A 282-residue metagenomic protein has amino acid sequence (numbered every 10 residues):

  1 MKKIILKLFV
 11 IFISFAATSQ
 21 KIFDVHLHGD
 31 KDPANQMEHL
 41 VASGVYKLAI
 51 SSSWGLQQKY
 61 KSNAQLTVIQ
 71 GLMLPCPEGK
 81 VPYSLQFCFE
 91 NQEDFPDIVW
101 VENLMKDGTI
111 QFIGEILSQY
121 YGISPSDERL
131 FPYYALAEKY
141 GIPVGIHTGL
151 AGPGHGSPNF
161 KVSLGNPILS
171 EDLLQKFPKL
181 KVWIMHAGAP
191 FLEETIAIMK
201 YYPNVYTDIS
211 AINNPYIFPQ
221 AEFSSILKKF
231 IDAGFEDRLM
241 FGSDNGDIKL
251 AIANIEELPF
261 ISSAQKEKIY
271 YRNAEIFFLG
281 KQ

Functional and structural regions predicted by a protein language model:
M1-I4, K21, A34-Q57, F235-M240 (+1 more regions): Mid-to-C-terminal alpha-helical segments outside catalytic/metal-binding sites
I5, F9-T18: Hydrophobic h-region of N-terminal signal peptides that target proteins for export in Gram-negative bacteria
Q20-V25, E38-H39, N91-E93, V99: N-terminal carbohydrate-binding accessory modules
F23-L27, L48-I50, V68-P75, F112-E115 (+4 more regions): Hydrophobic faces of well-ordered beta-strands that scaffold small-molecule active sites in alpha/beta enzyme cores
H26, L40, I113, A137 (+5 more regions): Conserved, mostly hydrophobic/aromatic
D30-A34, G55-Q58, Q119-Y121, L150-G154 (+3 more regions): Active-site environment of divalent metal-dependent phosphoester hydrolases
W54-A151, N159, N214: Active-site gating/metal-coordination segments in enzymes
Q111, S126-M240: Catalytic pocket-lining loop regions of alpha/beta-barrel enzymes, especially the amidohydrolase/enolase/GH5 lineages
